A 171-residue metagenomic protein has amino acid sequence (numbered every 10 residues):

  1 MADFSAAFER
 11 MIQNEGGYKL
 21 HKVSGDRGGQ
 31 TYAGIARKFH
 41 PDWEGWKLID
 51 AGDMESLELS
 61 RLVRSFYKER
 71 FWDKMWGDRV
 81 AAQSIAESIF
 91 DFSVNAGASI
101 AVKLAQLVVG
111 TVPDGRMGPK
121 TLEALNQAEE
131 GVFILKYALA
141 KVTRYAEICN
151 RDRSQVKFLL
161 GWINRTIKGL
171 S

Functional and structural regions predicted by a protein language model:
M1-S171: Cell-wall polysaccharide-cleaving catalytic domain and substrate-binding groove, primarily in peptidoglycan/chitin
